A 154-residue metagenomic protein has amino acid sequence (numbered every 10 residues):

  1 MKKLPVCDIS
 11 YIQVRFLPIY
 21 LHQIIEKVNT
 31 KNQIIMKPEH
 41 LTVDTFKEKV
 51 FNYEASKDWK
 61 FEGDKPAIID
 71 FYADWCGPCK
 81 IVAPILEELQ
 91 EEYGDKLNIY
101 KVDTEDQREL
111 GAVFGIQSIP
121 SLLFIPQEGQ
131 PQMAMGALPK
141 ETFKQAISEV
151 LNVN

Functional and structural regions predicted by a protein language model:
L17, L21-Q23, Q33: Short hydrophobic targeting helices and cationic amphipathic motifs that mediate membrane/organellar targeting
V28-D44: N-proximal helix/coil linker or "cap" segments that precede and/or mark the start of modular domains
H40, F71, A83-Q90, G94-E109: Thiol-based oxidoreductase modules, predominantly thioredoxin-like and allied folds used for disulfide exchange
L41-A67: A short beta-strand-turn-helix
D64-A67, F71-W75, S118: Short pre-active-site segment immediately N-terminal to redox-active cysteine/selenocysteine motifs in thiol-based
S118, L123-N154: Non-catalytic, surface beta->alpha helical segment in thiol-disulfide oxidoreductase systems
